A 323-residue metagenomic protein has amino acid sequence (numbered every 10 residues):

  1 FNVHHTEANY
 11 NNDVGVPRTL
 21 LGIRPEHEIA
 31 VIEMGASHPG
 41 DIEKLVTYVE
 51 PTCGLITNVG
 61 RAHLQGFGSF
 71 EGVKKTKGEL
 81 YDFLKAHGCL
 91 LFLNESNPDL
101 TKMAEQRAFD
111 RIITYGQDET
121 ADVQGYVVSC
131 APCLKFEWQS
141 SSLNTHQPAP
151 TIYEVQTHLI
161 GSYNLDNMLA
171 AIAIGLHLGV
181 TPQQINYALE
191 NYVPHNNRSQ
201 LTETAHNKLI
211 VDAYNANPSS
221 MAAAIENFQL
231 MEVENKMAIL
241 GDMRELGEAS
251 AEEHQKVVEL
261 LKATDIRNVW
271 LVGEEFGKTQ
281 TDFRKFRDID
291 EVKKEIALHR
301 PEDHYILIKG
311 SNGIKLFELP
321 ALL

Functional and structural regions predicted by a protein language model:
F1-E95, D99-A108, G175-L178, K294 (+2 more regions): Phosphate-binding loop of NTP-binding sites
I29, C53, A170, P301-K309: Short SAM/SAH-binding signature in class I
I32, L93, V211, L240-G241: Active-site flanking residues adjacent to catalytic metal/cofactor-binding acidic residues
A36-P39, G60-A62, S96-P98, N215-A216 (+3 more regions): Short glycine-rich anion-binding loops that position phosphate/pyrophosphate groups of nucleotides and phosphorylated
L55-K208, V233-E234, E259-N268, E275-F283: Acidic, Mg2+-coordinating active-site environments of NTP-dependent enzymes
P194-N197, A213-D282, S311: Active-site beta-alpha connecting loops in nucleotide-dependent enzymes
N196-R198, G313, F317-A321: ATP-dependent carboxylate/acyl-activation modules
F283-V292: Short acidic-hydrophobic, aromatic-tinged amphipathic segments that line or gate anion-handling sites
